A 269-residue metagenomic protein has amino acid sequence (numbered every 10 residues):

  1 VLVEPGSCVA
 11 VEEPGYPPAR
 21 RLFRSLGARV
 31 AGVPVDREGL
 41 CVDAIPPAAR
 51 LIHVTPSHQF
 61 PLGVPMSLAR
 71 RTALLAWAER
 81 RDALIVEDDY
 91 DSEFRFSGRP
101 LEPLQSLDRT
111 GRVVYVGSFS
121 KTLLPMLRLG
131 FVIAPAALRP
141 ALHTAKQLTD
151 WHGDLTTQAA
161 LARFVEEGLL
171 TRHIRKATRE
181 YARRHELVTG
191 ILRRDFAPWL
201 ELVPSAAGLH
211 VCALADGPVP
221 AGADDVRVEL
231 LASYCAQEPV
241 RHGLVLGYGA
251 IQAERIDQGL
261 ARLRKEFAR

Functional and structural regions predicted by a protein language model:
V1-R269: PLP-dependent class I/II
